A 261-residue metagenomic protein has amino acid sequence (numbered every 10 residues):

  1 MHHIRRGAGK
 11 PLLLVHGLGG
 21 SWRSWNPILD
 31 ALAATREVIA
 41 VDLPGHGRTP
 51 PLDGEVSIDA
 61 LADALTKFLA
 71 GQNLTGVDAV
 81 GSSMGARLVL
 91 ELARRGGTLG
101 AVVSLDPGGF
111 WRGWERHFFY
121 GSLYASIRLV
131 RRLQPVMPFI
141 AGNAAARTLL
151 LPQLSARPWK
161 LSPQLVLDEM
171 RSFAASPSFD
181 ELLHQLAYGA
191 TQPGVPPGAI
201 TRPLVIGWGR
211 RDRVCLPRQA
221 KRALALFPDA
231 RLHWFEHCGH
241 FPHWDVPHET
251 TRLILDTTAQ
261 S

Functional and structural regions predicted by a protein language model:
I4-P50: Conserved HGGG/HGGXW glycine-rich cap/lid loop of the alpha/beta-hydrolase fold
A60-V77: Conserved acidic catalytic loop of the alpha/beta-hydrolase fold
G81, G85, V89: Gly/Ala-rich beta-loop-alpha elbow adjacent to hydrolase catalytic centers
V102-Q134: Flexible "cap/lid" loop of the alpha/beta hydrolase fold
P138-G198: Conserved alpha/beta-hydrolase catalytic His-Asp/Glu region
I200, I206-W208: Short beta-strand/loop motif that positions the catalytic acidic residue of the alpha/beta-hydrolase fold
R210-C215: Acidic catalytic loop of the alpha/beta-hydrolase fold
C238-T251: Catalytic histidine-centered segment of alpha/beta-hydrolase-like enzymes
